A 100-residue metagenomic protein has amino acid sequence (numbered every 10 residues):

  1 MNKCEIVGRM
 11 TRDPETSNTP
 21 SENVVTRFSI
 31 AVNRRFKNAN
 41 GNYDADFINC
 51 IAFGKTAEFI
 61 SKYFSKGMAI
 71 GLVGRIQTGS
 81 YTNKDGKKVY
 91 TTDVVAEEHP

Functional and structural regions predicted by a protein language model:
M1-P100: Single-stranded nucleic acid-binding surfaces, predominantly the OB-fold ssDNA-binding core
